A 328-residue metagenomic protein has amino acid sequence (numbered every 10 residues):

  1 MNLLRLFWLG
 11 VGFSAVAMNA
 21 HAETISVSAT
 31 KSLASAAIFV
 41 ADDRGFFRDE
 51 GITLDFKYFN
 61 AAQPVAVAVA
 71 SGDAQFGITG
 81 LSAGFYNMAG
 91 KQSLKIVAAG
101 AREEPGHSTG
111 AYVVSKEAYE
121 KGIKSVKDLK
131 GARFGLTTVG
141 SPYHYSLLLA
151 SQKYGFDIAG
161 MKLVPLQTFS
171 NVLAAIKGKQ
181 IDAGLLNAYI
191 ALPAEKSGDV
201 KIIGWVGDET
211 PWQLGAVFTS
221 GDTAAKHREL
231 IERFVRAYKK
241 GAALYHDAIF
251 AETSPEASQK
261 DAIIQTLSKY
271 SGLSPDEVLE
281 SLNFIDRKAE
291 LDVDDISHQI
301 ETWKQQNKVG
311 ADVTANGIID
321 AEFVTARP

Functional and structural regions predicted by a protein language model:
M1-W8: Bacterial N-terminal signal peptides that target proteins for export
L9-G10, A20: Cleavable N-terminal signal peptides
V16-A22: Sec/Tat signal peptide C-region and signal peptidase I cleavage site
E23-F156, L163-L166, D182-A188, W205 (+1 more regions): Short, glycine-/small- and polar/acidic-enriched structural segments that line small-molecule recognition paths
P64-A66, A83-G84, N171-A175, A191 (+1 more regions): Short, hydrophobic alpha-helical packing/hinge segments within bilobed ligand-binding/sensory domains
R102-A111, E195-T223, H227, V235-Y238 (+3 more regions): Periplasmic-binding protein-like
A225-V309: Secondary-structure end/capping motifs
I296-P328: Conserved C-terminal helix/tail region of periplasmic/extracytoplasmic solute-binding proteins
